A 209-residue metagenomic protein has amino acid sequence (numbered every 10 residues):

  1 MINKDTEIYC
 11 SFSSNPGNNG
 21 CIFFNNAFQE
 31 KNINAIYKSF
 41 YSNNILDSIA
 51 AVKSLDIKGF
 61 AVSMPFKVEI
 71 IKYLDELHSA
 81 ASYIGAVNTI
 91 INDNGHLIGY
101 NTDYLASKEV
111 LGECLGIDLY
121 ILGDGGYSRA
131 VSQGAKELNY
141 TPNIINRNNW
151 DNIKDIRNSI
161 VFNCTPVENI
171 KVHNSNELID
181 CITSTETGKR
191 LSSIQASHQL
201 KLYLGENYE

Functional and structural regions predicted by a protein language model:
I2-E109: Phosphate/diphosphate ligand-binding glycine-rich loop within oxidoreductases
I8, G59, D118, I160-F162 (+1 more regions): Structural motif
S48-K53, W150-R157: Short amphipathic alpha-helix with an adjacent loop that forms part of the alpha/beta core around
V62-I71, Y127, T165-N169, T183-T185: Short glycine-rich anion-binding loops that position phosphate/pyrophosphate groups of nucleotides and phosphorylated
G99-L105, L111-L138: Glycine-rich adenosine-cofactor-binding loop
L122, E137-K154: NAD(P)-binding Rossmann-fold cofactor-contacting core
I153-V172, I179: Rossmann-like NAD(P)-binding element
E177-E209: Adenosine-phosphate binding glycine-rich loop
